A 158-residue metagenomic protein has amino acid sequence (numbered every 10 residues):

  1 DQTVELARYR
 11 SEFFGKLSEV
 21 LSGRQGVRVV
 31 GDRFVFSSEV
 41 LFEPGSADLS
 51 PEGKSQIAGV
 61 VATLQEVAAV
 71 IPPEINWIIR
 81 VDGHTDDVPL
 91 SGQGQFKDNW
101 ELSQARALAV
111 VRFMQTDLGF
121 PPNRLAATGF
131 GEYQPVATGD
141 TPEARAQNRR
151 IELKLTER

Functional and structural regions predicted by a protein language model:
D1-V30, V35, D48: Extracellular/lumenal/periplasmic "stalk" regions immediately C-terminal to a signal peptide or transmembrane helix
T3, A7, S11, L41-L64 (+2 more regions): Periplasmic OmpA-like peptidoglycan-binding domain that tethers envelope proteins to the cell wall
E19, G23-G26, E66-V70, T116: Conserved helix-loop functional segments at active or binding sites
G26, G31-L41, P72-N76, D87: Short, charged, surface-exposed interaction patches
